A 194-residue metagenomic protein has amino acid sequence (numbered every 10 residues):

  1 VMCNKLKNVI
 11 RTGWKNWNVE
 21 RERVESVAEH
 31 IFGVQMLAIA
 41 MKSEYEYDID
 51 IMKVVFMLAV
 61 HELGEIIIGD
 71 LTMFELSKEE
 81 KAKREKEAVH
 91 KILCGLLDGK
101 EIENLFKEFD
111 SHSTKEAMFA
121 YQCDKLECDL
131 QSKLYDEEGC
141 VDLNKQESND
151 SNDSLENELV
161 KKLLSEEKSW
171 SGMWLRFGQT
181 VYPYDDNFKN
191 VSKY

Functional and structural regions predicted by a protein language model:
V1-Y194: Alpha-helical, largely C-terminal catalytic domains that coordinate divalent metal ions via clustered Asp/Glu/His
